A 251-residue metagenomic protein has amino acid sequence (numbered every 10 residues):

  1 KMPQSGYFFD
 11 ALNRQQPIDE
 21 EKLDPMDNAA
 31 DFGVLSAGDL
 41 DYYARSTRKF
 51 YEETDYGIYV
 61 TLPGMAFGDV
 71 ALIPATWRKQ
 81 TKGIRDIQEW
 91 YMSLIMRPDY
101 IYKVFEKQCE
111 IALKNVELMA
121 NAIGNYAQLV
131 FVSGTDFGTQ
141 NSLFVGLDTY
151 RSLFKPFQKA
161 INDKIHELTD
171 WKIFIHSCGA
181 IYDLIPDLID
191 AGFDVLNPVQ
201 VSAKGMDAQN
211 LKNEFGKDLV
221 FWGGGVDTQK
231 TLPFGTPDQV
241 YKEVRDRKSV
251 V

Functional and structural regions predicted by a protein language model:
Q4-Y7: Low-complexity, serine/threonine/proline-enriched polar segments
F9-V251: Active-site loop segments of alpha/beta catalytic cores
